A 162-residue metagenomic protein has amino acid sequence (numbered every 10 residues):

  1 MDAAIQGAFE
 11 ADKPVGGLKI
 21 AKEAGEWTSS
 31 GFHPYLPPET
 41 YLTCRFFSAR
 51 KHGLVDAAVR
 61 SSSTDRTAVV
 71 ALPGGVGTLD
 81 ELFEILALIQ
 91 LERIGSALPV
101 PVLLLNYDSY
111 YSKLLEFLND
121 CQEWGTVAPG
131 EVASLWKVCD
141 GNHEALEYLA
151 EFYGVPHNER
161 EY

Functional and structural regions predicted by a protein language model:
M1-P73, T78: Acidic/glycine-enriched connector segments
D2, H52, F83, H143-A150: Amphipathic, non-transmembrane alpha-helical secondary structure
F9, E84-I89, L118-Q122, G154: Short, solvent-exposed amphipathic alpha-helical segments in soluble enzyme and RNA/protein-processing domains
D12-E26, A71-P73, L79-E81, L86-L115 (+1 more regions): Short, acidic/small-residue loops that bind anionic groups at enzyme active sites
K22, S48, S109, N142-H143: Residue-level detector of flexible, active-site-proximal loop/helix-junction positions within diverse enzyme catalytic
S30-F32, L91, W124, E159: A generic membrane alpha-helix/interface feature
A58-R66, I89-A97, W124-G125: Alpha-helix termini
S112-Y162: C-terminal functional extensions of proteins
